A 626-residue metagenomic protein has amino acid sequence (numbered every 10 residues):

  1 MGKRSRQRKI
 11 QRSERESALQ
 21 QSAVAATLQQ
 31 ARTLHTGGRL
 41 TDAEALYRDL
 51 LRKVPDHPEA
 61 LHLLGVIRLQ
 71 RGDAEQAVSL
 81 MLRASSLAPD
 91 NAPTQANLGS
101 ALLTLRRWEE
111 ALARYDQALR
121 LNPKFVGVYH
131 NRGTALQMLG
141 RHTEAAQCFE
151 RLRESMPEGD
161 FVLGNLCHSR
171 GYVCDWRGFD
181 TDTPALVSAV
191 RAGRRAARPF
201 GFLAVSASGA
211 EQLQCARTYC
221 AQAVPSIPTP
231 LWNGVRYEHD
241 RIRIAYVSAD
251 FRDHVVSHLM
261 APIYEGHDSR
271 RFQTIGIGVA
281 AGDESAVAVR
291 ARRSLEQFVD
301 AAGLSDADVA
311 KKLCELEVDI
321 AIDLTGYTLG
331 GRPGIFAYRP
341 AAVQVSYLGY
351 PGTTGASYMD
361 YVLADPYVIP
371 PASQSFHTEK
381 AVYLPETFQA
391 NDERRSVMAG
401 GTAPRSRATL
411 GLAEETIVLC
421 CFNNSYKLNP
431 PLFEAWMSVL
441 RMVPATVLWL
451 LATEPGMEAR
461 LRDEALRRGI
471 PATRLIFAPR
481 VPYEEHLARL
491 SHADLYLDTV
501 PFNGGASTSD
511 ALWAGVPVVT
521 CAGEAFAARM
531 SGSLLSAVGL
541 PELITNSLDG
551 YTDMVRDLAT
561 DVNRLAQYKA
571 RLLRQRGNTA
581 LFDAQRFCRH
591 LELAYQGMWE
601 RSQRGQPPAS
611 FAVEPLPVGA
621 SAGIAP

Functional and structural regions predicted by a protein language model:
M1-G411, N424, E434, D463-G469 (+6 more regions): Alpha-helical solenoid repeat scaffolds of the TPR/TPR-like class and their adjacent stem/linker regions that mediate
D240-I244, E415-I417, T446: Nucleotide donor/acceptor-binding cores
V247, F422-N423, L451, A478: Short hydrophobic "strand-cap" motifs at the C-terminus of beta-strands
I263-R270, L419, P430-P444: Short hydrophobic signal-anchor/transmembrane segments that target glycosyltransferases and glycosylation machinery
R271-Q273, M437-R467, A472: A conserved nucleotide-sugar
L497, A511: Donor-sugar nucleotide-binding helix/loop cap in glycosyltransferases
T499-P501: A short structural motif in glycosyltransferase catalytic domains
L512-W513, S536: Short alpha-helix at the nucleotide-sugar/activated-sugar donor binding site of glycosyltransferases and closely
